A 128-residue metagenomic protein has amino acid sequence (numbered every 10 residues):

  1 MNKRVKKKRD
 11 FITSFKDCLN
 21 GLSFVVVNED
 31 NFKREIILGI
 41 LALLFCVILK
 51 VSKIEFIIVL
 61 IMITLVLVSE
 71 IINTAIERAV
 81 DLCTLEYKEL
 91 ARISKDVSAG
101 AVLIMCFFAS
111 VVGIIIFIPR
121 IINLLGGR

Functional and structural regions predicted by a protein language model:
N2-A75, C83, E89, A101-R128: Hydrophobic alpha-helical transmembrane segments
I93-D96, V102: Divalent-cation-assisted or electrostatically stabilized phosphate/pyrophosphate-binding catalytic cores
